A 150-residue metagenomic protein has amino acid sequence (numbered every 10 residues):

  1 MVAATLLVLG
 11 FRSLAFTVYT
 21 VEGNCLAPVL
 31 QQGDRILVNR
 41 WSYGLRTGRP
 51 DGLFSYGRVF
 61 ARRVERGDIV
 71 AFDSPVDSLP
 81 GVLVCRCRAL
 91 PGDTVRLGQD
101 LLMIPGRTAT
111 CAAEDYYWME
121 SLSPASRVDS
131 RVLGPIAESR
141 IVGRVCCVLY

Functional and structural regions predicted by a protein language model:
M1-Y150: Extended hydrophobic leader/signal-anchor segments used for secretion and membrane insertion
